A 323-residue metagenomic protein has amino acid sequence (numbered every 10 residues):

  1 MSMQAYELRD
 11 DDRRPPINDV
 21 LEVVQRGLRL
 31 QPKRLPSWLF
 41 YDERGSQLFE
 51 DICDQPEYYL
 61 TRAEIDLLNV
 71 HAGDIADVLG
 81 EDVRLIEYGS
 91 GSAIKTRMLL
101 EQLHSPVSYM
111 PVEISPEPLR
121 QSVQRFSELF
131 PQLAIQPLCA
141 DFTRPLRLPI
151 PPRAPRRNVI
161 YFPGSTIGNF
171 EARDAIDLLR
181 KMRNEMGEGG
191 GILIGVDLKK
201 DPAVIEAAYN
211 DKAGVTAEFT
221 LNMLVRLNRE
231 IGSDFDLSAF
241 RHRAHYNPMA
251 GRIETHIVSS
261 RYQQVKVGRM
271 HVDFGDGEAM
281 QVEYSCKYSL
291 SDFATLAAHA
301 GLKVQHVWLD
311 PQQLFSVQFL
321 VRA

Functional and structural regions predicted by a protein language model:
M1-L39, S46: N-terminal auxiliary segments of SAM/dcSAM-dependent transferases
P32-L79: Class I SAM-dependent methyltransferase Rossmann-like catalytic core, especially the SAM/SAH-binding loop
D82-G91: Conserved class I S-adenosyl-L-methionine
S92-S105: Conserved SAM-binding loop of SAM-dependent methyltransferases across substrates and taxa, primarily the Class I
S115-P116: Conserved SAM/SAH-binding beta-strand->alpha-helix loop
I176-E188: A short glycine-rich, Lys/Arg-flanked "PGG" loop and its adjoining helix->strand segment in the class I
E185-K199: Conserved beta-strand signature within the Rossmann-like core of class I S-adenosyl-L-methionine
V204-C286, L290, A294-A300: Substrate-binding/catalytic lobe of Class I Rossmann-like enzymes that use SAM or dcSAM, i.e., the mid-to-C-terminal
